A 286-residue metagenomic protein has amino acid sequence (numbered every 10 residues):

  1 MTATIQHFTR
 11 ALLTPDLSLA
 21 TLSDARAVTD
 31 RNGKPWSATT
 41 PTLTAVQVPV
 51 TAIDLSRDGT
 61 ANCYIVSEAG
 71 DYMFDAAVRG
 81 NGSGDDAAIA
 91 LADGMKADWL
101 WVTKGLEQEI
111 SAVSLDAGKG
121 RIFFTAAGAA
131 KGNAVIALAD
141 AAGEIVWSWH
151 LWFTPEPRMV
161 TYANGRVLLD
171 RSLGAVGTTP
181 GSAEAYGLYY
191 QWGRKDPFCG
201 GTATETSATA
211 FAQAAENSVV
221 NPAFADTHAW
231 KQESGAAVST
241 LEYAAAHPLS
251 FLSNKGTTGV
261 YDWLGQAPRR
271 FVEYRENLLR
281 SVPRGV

Functional and structural regions predicted by a protein language model:
M1-A3, P41-A112, E156-L173, G177-T178: Solvent-exposed, low-complexity, repeat-rich "mucin-like" stalks and linkers
A3-T4, R10, P15-R31: Amphipathic, non-membrane alpha-helical rod segments
F8, K34, E107-L115: Extracellular/luminal ectodomains and secreted, surface-exposed scaffolds of diverse proteins
T9-L19, A117-K131: Extracellular/luminal low-complexity segments enriched in Ser/Thr/Pro
T21-N32, A130-A141: A short beta-strand micro-motif common to beta-rich folds, especially ectodomain repeats
R31-T39, A142-W147: Short, exposed coil/turn segments at beta-strand boundaries within extracellular/luminal domains
A112-L115, K119-R121, N133-A134, R158-V286: Short aromatic-cysteine micro-motif
W147-T154: Short, structured interface segments
